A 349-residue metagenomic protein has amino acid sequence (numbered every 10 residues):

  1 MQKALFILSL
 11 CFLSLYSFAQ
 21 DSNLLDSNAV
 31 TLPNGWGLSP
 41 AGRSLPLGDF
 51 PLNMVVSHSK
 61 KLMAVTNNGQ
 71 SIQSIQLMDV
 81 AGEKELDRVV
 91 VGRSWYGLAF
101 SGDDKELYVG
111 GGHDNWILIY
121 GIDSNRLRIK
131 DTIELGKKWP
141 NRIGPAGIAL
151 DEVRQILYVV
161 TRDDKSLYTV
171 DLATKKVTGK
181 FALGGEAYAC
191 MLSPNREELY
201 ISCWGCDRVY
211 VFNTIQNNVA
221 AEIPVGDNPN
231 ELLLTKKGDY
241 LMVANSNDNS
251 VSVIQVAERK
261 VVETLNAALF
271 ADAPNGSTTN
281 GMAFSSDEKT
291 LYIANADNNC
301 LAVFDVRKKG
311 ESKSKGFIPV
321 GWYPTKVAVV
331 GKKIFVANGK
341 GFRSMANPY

Functional and structural regions predicted by a protein language model:
M1-D21: Bacterial Sec-dependent N-terminal signal peptides
A19-Y349: Predominantly soluble domains enriched in secretory-pathway, periplasmic, or organellar proteins
